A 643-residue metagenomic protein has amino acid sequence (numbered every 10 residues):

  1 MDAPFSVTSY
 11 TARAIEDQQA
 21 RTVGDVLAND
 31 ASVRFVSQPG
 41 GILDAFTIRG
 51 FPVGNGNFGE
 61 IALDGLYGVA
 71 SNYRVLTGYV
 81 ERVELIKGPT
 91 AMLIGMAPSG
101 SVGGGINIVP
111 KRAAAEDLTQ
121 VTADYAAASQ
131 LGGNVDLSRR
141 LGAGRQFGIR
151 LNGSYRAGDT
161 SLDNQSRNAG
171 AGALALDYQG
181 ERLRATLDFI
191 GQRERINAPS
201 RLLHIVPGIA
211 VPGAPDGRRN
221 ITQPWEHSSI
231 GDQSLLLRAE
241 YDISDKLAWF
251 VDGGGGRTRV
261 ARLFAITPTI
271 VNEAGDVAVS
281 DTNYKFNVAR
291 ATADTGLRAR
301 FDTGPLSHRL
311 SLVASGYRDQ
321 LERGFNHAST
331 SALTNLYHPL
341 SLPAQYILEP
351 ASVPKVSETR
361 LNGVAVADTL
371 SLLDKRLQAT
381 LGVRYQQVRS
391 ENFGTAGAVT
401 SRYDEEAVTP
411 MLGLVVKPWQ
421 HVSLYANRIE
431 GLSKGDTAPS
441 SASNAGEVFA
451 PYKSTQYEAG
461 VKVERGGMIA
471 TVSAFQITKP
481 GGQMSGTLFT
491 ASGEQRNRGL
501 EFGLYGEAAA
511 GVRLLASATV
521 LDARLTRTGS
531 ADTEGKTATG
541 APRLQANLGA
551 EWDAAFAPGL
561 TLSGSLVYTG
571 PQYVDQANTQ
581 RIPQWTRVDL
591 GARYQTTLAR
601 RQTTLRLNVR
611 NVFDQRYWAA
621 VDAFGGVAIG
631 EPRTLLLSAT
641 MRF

Functional and structural regions predicted by a protein language model:
M1-E116, A459: Acidic, small-polar-rich N-terminal luminal/periplasmic segments of exported/outer-membrane proteins
G78-E81, A91-G172, Y178-R184, Q233 (+1 more regions): Outer-membrane beta-barrel translocator/receptor signature
R156-T160, A173-D242, G255-V288, S331-V353 (+1 more regions): Acidic/polar loop-and-plug regions of large Gram-negative outer-membrane beta-barrel proteins
D177, V288, T303, S307-D319 (+2 more regions): Structural signature of Gram-negative outer-membrane beta-barrels, strongest in the C-terminal barrel of TonB-dependent
R195-I209, R318-R323, R402, M411 (+6 more regions): Surface-exposed extracellular loop regions of Gram-negative outer-membrane beta-barrel proteins, predominantly
E240-D242, A248-G254, T258-F264, Y425 (+2 more regions): Membrane-embedded beta-barrel scaffold of Gram-negative outer-membrane proteins
L310, A426, Y457, E507 (+1 more regions): Conserved C-terminal beta-signal and adjacent last beta-strands/turns of outer-membrane beta-barrel proteins
D374, Q476-T478, A491-Q576: Gram-negative outer-membrane beta-barrel transporters
